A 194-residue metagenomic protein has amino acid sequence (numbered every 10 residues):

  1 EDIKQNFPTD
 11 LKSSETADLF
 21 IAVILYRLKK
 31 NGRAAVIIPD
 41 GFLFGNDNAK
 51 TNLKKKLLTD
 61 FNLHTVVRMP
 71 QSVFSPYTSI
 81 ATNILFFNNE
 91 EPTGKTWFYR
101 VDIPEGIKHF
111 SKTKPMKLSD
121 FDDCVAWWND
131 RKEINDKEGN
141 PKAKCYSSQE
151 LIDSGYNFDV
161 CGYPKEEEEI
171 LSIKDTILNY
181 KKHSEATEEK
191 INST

Functional and structural regions predicted by a protein language model:
E1-T194: A conserved structural/catalytic subdomain of Rossmann-like adenosyl-cofactor enzymes
